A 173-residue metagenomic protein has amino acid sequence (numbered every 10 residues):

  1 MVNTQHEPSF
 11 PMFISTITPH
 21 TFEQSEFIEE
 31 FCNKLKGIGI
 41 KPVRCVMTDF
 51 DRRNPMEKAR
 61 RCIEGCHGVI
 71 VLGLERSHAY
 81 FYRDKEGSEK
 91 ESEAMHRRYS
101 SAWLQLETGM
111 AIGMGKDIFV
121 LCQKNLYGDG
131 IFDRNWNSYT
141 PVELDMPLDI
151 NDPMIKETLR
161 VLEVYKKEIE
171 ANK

Functional and structural regions predicted by a protein language model:
M1-V69: Conserved N-terminal substructure of TIR/SEFIR domains
T4, G128-K173: C-terminal interaction surface of TIR/SEFIR-family domains
T16, G73, V120-C122: Short beta-strand/turn micro-motifs composed of small residues that flank or help shape donor/cofactor-binding pockets
F27-E30, A59, D84-G87, D133-W136: Short, glycine/charged-enriched secondary-structure capping and boundary segments
T48-I112: TIR-domain catalytic/interaction hotspot
P55-K58, V120-N135: Glycine-rich, charge-decorated loop segments at or immediately adjacent to ligand/cofactor-binding or catalytic sites
G113-L121: A short helix->loop->beta-strand "cap" motif at the edges of active sites that frequently abuts
